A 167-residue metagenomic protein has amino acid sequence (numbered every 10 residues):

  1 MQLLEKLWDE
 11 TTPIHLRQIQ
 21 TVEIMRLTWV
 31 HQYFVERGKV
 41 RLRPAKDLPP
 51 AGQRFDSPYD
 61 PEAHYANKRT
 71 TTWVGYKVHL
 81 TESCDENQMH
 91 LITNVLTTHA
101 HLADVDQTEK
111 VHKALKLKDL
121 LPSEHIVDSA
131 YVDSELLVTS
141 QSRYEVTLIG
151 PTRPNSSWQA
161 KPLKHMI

Functional and structural regions predicted by a protein language model:
M1-I167: Anion-binding and metal-coordination hotspots
